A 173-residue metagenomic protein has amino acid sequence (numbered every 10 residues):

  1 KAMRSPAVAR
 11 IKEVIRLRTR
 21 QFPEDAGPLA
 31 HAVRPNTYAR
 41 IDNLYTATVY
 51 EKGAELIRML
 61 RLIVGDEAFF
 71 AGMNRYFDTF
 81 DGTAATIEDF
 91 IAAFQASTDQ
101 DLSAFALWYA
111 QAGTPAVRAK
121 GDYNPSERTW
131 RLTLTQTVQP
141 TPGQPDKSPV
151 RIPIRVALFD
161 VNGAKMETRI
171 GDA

Functional and structural regions predicted by a protein language model:
K1-D122, S126, L132: Hydrophobic alpha-helical and helix-loop surface patches within well-folded domains that function as non-catalytic
D101-A104, A112-A173: Beta-strand-rich binding/interaction modules
